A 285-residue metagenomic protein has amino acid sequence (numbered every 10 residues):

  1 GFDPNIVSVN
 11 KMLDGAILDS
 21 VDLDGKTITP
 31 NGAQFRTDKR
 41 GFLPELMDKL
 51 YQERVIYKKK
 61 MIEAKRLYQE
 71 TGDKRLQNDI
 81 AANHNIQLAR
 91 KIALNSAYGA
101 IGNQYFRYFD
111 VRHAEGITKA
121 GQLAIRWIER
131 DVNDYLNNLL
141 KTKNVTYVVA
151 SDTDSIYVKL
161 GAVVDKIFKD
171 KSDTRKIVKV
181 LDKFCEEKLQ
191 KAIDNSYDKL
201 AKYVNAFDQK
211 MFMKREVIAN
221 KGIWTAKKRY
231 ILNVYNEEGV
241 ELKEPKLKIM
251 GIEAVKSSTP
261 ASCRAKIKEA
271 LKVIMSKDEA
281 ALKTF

Functional and structural regions predicted by a protein language model:
G1-F285: Conserved acidic
